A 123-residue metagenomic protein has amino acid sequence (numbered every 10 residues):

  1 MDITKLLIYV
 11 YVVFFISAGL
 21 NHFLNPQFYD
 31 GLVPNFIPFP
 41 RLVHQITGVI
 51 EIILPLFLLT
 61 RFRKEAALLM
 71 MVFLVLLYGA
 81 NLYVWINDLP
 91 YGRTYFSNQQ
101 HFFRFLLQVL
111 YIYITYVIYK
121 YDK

Functional and structural regions predicted by a protein language model:
M1-K123: Membrane-interface extramembranous regions
